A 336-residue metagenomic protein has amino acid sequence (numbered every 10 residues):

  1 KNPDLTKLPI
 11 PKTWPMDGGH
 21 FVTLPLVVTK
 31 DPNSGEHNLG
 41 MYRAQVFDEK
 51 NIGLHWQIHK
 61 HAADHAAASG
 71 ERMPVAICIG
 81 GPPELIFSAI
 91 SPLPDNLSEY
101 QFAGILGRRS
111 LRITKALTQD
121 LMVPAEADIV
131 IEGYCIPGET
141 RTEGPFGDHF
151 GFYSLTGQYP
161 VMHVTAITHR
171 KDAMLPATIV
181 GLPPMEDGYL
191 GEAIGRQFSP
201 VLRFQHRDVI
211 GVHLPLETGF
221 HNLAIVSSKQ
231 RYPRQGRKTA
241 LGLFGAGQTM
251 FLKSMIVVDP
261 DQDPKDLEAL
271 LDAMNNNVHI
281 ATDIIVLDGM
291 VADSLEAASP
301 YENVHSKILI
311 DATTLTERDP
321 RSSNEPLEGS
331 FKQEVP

Functional and structural regions predicted by a protein language model:
K1-C78: Internal mixed beta-strand/loop scaffold within catalytic domains of large alpha/beta enzymes
K1-P15, P83-P336: Charged, compositionally biased interaction regions
